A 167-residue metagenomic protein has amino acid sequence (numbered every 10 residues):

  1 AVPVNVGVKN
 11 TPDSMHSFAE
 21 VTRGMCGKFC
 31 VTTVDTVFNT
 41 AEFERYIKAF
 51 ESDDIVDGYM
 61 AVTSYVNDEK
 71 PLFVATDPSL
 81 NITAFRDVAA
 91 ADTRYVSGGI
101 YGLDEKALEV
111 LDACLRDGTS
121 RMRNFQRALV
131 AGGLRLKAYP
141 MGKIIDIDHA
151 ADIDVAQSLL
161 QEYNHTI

Functional and structural regions predicted by a protein language model:
A1, M25-C26, G99, G118: Glycine-centered flexibility motif
V2-T76: Conserved beta-loop-beta/alpha segment of the NTase-like Rossmann-fold superfamily that binds/positions NTPs
T36, P78, I147-H149: Generic detector of well-ordered alpha-helical packing
E51, N81-I145, A151-I167: Catalytic-core segments of class I nucleotidyltransferases/pyrophosphorylases that form NMP-activated intermediates
